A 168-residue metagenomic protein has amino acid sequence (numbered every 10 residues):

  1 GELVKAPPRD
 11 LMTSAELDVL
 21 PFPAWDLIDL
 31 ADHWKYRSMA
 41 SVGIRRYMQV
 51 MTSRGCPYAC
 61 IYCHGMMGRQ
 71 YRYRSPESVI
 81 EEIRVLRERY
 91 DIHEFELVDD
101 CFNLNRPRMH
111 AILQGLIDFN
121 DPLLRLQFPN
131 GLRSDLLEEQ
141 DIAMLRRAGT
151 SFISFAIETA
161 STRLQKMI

Functional and structural regions predicted by a protein language model:
G1-A15, V19: Glycine-rich beta-alpha loop elements in corrinoid/cobalamin-binding modules across cobalamin-dependent enzymes
P23-I168: Radical SAM [4Fe-4S] cluster-binding motif and immediate context
